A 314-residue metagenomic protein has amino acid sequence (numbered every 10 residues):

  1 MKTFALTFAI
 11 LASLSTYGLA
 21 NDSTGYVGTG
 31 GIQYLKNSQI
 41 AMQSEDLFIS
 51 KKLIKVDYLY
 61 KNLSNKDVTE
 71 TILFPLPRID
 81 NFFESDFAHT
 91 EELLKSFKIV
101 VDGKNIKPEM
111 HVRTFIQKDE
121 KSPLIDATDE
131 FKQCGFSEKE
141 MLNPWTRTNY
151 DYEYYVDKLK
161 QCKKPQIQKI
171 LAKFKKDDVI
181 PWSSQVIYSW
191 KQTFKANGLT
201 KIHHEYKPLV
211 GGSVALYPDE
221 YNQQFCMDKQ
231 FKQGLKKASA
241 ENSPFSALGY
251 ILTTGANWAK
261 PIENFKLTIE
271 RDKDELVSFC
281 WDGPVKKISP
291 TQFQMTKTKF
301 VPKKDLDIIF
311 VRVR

Functional and structural regions predicted by a protein language model:
M1-A5: Positively charged n-region of N-terminal signal peptides that target proteins for export
S13-S15: N-terminal signal peptide c-region/cleavage motif recognized by signal peptidases
G18-R314: Lumenal/extracellular ectodomains and adaptor appendage modules of the eukaryotic vesicle/secretory system
